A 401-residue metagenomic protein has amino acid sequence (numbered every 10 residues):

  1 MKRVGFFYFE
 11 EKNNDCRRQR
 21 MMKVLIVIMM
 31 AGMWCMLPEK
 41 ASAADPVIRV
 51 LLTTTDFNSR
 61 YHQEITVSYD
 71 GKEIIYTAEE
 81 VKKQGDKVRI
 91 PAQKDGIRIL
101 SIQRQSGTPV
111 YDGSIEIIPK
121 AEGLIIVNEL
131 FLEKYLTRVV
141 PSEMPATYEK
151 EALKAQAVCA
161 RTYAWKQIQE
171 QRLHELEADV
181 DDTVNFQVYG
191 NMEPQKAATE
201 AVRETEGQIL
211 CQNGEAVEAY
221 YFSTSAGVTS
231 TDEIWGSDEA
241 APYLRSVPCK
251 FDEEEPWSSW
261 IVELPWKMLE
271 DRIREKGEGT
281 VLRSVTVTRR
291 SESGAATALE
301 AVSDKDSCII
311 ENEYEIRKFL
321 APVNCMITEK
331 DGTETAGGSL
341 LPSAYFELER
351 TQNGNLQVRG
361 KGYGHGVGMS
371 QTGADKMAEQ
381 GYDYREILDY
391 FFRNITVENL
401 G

Functional and structural regions predicted by a protein language model:
K2-G401: Conserved, single-site charged/polar hotspot
